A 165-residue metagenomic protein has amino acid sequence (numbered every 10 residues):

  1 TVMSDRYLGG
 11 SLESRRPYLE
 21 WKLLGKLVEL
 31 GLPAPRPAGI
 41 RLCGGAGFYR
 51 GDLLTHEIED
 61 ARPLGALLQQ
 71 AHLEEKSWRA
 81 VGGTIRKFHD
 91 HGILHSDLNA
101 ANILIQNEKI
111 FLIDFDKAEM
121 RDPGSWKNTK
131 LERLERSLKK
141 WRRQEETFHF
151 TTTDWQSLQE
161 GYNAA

Functional and structural regions predicted by a protein language model:
T1-R62, G83-H91: Conserved ATP-binding subdomain of kinase catalytic cores across diverse folds
W21, E57, L98, F115-K117: Generic detector of well-ordered alpha-helical packing
G51-H56, E108-F115: A short beta-strand motif that forms the metal-chelation/ATP-contact edge of phosphoryl-transfer active sites
P63-H72: AlphaC helix of the protein kinase catalytic domain
K76-T84: Conserved alphaE helix
H91, S96-L98: Residue immediately N-terminal to the catalytic "proton-acceptor" Asp in the protein kinase catalytic loop
L98-I105: Hydrophobic residue at the +6 position relative to the catalytic HRD Asp in the kinase catalytic loop
F111-A165: C-lobe/activation-segment region of protein kinase-like
